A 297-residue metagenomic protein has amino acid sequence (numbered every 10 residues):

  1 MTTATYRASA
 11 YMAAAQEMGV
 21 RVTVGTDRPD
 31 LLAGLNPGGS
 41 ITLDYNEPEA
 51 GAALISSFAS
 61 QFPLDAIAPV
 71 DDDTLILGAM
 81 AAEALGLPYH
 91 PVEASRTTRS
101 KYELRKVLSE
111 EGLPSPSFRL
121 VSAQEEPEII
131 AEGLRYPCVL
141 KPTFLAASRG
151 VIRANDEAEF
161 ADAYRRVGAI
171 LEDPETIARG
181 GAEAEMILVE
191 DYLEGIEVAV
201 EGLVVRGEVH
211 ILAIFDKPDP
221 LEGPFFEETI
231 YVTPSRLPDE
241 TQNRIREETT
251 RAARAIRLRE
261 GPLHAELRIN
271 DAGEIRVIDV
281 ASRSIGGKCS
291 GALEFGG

Functional and structural regions predicted by a protein language model:
M1-A94, E125: ATP-binding N-terminal substructure of ATP-dependent carboxylate-amine bond-forming enzymes
A66-P69, P116-F118, R153, L188-E190 (+1 more regions): Short catalytic-loop micro-motif centered on adjacent basic/acidic residues
A84-G150, E157, A169-T176: A conserved helix-loop-beta module that forms one wall/lid of the active-site cleft in ATP-utilizing catalytic domains
P114-P116, G133, P137-L140, E157-E194 (+2 more regions): Conserved ATP-binding module of the ATP-grasp superfamily
A158, D191-L258, P262, I269 (+2 more regions): ATP-dependent carboxylate/phosphate-activation module, predominantly the ATP-grasp catalytic core and closely related
